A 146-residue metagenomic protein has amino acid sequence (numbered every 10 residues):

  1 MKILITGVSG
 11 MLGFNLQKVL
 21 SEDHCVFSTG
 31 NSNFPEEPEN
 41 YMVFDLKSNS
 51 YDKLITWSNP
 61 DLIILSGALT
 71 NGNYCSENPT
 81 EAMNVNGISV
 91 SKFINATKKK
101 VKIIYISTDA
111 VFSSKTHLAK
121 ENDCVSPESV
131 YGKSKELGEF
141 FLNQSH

Functional and structural regions predicted by a protein language model:
I3-D23: N-terminal Rossmann NAD(P)H-binding glycine-rich loop of SDR-like oxidoreductase domains
T6, T29, I63-G67, I103-D109: SDR active-site strand-loop-helix element
M11, H24-P35: Conserved glycine-rich Rossmann-like NAD(P)H-binding loop of the short-chain dehydrogenase/reductase
N33-S50: Rossmann-fold cofactor-recognition segment
L46-V85: NAD(P)H-binding glycine-rich loop region in Rossmannoid oxidoreductase-like domains and their noncatalytic homologs
N78, M83-S89, I104, K135: Short alpha-helix in the Rossmann-fold core of NAD(P)-dependent oxidoreductases
K92-S126: Conserved Rossmann-fold NAD(P)-dependent oxidoreductase catalytic core, especially the SDR/UDP-sugar
S126-H146: Active-site Tyr-X1-5-Lys
